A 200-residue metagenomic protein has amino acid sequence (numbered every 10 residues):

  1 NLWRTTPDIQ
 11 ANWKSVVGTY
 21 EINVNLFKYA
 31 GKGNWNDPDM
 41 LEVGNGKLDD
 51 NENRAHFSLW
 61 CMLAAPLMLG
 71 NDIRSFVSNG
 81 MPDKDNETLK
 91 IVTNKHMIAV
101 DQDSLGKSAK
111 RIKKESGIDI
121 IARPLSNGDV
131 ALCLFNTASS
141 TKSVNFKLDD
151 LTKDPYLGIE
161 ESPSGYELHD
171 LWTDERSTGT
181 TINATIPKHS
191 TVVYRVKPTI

Functional and structural regions predicted by a protein language model:
N1-D72: Glycan-recognition surfaces
K47-L48, G117-A122, T181-I182: Generic recognition of flexible, low-complexity loop/linker segments
A55-K113: Catalytic cores of secreted or luminal carbohydrate-active enzymes
W60-L63, M68-G70, K114-Y156: Carbohydrate-binding surface patches
L132, L168, H189: Hydrophobic, well-ordered secondary-structure elements that form the walls of internal hydrophobic environments
S140-V144, P163-S164, S177: Short acidic/proline- and small/hydrophobic-mixed sequence motifs that coincide with surface turns and coil-to-beta
D150-T173: Solvent-exposed beta-hairpin/edge-strand motifs
G179-I200: C-terminal beta-strand-rich structural cap/linker in extracellular carbohydrate-active enzymes
